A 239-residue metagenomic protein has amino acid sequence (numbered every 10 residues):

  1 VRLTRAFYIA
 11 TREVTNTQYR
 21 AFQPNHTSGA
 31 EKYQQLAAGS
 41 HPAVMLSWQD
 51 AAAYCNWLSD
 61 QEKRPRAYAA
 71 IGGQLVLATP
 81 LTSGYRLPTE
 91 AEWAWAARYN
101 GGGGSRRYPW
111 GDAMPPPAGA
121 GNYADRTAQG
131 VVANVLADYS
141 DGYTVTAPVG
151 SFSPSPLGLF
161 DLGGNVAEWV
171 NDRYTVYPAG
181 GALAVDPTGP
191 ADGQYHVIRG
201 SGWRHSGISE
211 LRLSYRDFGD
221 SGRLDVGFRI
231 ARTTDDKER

Functional and structural regions predicted by a protein language model:
V1-A30, G39, V44-S59, G164 (+2 more regions): A short glycine-rich, aromatic-capped structural motif
R2, E31-Q34, Q74-V76: Short, flexible, solvent-exposed loop/turn segments with mixed acidic/basic and small polar residues
A6, A113, W203, T233-D236: Short loop segments at secondary-structure junctions
A10, N16-A21, W95, P117 (+2 more regions): Short, solvent-exposed loop/turn elements at domain surfaces
A37, W48-R216, D220: Functional-site microenvironments in short loops/helix caps that host divalent-cation chemistry
R64-P65, T234-R239: Short, charged low-complexity linker/loop segments at the C-terminal edge of domains
D217, V226, R232: Catalytic loop of the DD-peptidase/beta-lactamase superfamily, centered on the K-T-G motif and neighboring
